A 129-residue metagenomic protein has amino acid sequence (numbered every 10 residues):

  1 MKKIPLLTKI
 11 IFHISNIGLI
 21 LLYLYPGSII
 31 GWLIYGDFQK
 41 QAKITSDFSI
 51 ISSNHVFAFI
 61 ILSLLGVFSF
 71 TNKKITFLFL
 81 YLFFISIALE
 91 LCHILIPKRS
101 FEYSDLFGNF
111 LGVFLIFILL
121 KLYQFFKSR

Functional and structural regions predicted by a protein language model:
M1-P97, F101-S104, F110, F114-R129: Bulky hydrophobic segments
